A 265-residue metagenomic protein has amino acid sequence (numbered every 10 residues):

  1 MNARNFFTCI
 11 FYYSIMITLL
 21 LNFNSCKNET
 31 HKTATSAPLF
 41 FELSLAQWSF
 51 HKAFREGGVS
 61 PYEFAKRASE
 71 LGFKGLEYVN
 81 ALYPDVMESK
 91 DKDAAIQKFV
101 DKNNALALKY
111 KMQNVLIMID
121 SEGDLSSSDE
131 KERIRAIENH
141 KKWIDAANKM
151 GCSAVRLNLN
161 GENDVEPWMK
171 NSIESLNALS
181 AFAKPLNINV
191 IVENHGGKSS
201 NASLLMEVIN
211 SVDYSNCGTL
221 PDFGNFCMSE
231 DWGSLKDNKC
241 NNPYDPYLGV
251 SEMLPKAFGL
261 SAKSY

Functional and structural regions predicted by a protein language model:
N2-F7, Y12, F23-K149, A154 (+6 more regions): N-terminal pre-domain/capping segments
Y12-T18: Hydrophobic membrane-insertion alpha-helices, especially the h-region of bacterial N-terminal signal peptides
P38, I173-Y265: Acidic/histidine-rich catalytic cores of soluble enzymes
S49-H51, N80-L82, D120-G123, R156-N163 (+3 more regions): Active-site-proximal loop/turn and secondary-structure-junction residues that shape catalytic pockets, frequently
D129-E130, D164-V165, S234-C240: Glycine-rich tight-turn/loop motif centered on a GG-T
A154-V155, N238: Juxtamembrane/interface motifs at transmembrane-helix termini
